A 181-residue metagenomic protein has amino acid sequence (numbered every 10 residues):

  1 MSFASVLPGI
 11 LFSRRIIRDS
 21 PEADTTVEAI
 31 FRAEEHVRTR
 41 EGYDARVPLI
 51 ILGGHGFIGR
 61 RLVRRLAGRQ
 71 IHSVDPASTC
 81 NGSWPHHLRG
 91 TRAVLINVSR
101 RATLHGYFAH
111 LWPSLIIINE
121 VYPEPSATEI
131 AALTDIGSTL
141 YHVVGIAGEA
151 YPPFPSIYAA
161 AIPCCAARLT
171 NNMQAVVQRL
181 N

Functional and structural regions predicted by a protein language model:
M1-D44, V144-A147, Y151-A166: Glycine/serine-rich phosphate-binding loop and adjoining beta1-alpha1 elements at the start of nucleotide-handling
F3, L95-V98, I118-N119: Redox-cofactor binding/interface segments in oxidoreductases and associated redox assembly factors
G9-I10, A102-H105, P125-S126: Short glycine-rich, flexible loops that bind phosphorylated cofactors or substrates
V27-E35, C80-G90, S126-A132, E149-F154: Short, charged, surface-exposed secondary-structure boundary motifs
T39-S99: Glycine-rich phosphate/diphosphate-binding loop of Rossmann-like nucleotide-binding domains
R65-V74, P113-L115, D135-S138: Conserved S-adenosyl-L-methionine
R101-L115: Rossmann-fold NAD(P) dinucleotide-binding segment
E120-N181: Adenosine-phosphate binding glycine-rich loop
